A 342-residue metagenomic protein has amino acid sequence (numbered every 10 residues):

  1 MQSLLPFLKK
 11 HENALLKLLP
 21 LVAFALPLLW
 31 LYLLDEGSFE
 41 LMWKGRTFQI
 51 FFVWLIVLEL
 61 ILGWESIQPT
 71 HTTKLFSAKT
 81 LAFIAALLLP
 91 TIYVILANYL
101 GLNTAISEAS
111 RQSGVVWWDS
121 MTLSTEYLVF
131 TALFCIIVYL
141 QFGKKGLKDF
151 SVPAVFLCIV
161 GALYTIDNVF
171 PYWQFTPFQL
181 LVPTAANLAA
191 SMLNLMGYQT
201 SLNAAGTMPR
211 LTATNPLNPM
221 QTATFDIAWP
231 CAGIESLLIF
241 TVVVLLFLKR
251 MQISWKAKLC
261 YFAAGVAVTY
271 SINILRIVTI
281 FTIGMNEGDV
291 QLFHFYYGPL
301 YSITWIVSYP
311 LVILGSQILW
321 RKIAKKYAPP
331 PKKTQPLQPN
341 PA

Functional and structural regions predicted by a protein language model:
M1-A342: Hydrophobic N-terminal alpha-helices or hydrophobic patches in metabolic proteins across all domains of life
